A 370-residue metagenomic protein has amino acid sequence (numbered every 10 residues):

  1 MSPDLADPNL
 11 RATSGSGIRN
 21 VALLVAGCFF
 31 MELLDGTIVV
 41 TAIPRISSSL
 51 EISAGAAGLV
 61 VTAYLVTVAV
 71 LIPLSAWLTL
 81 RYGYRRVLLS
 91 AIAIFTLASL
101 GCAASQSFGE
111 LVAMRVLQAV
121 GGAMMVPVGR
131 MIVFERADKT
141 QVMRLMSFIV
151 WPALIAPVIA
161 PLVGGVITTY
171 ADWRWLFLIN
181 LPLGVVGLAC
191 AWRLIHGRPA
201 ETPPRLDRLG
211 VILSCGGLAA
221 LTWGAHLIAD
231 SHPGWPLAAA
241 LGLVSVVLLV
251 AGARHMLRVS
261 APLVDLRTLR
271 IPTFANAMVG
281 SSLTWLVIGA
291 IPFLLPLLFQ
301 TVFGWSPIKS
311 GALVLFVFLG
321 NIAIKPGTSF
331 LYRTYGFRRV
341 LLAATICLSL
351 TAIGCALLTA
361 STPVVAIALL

Functional and structural regions predicted by a protein language model:
M1-G17: Intrinsic disorder in cytosolic terminal tails and internal cytosolic loops of multi-pass membrane transporters
I18-I43, L50-A69, L74-A76, G83-L88 (+8 more regions): 12-transmembrane solute porter fold
I46-S47, L78-T79, V163-A171, A225 (+3 more regions): Interfacial helix-cap and linker-helix signal at transmembrane-aqueous boundaries of multi-pass secondary transporters
I72-L209: Helix-loop-helix hairpins in multi-pass membrane proteins, especially solute transporters
I94-A104, L183-C190, G217, A225 (+3 more regions): Transmembrane-helix signature of multi-pass solute transporters
S105-Q106, D138, L194-G197, A229-D230 (+3 more regions): Short helix-capping/hinge motifs at transmembrane helix termini and TM-loop junctions
T169-G280, V287: Hydrophobic transmembrane-helix bundles of small-molecule transporters
